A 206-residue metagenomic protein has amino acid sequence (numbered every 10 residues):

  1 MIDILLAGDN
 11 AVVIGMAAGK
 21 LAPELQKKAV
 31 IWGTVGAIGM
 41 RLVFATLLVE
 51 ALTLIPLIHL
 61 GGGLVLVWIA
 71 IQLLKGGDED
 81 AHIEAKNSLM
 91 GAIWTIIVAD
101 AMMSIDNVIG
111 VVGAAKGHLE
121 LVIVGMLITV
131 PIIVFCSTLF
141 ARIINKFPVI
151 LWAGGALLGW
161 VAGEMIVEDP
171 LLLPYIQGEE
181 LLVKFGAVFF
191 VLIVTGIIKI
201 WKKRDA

Functional and structural regions predicted by a protein language model:
M1-A206: Multi-pass alpha-helical transmembrane bundle typical of ion/small-solute transporters and intramembrane aspartyl
